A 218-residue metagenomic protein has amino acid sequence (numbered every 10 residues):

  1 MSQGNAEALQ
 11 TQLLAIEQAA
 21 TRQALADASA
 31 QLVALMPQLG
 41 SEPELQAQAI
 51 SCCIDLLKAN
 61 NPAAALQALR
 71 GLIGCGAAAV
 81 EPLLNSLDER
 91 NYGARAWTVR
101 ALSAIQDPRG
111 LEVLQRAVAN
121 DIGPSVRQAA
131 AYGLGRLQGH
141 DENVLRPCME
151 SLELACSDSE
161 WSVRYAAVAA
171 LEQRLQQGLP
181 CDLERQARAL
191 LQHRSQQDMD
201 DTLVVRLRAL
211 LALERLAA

Functional and structural regions predicted by a protein language model:
S2-G4, T21-E44, D55, P62-A77 (+6 more regions): Structural detector for internal amphipathic alpha-helices that build alpha-solenoid repeat scaffolds
A8, V113, D182, A189-L190 (+2 more regions): Acidic/proline-rich low-complexity IDRs
L9, Q46-I50, V80, L111 (+2 more regions): Core helices of alpha-solenoid repeat scaffolds
A15-A19, C52-N60, P82-R90, V113-D121 (+2 more regions): Alpha-solenoid HEAT/Armadillo-like helical repeat scaffolds in large eukaryotic proteins
A169-A189, H193-Q196: Extended alpha-helical scaffolding segments
